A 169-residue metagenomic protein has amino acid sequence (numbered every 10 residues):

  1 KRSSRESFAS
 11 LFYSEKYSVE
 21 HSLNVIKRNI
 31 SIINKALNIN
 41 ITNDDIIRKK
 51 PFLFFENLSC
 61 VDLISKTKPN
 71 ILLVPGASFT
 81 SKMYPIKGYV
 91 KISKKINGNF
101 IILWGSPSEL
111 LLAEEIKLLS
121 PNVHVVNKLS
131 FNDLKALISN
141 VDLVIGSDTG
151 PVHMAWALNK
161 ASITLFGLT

Functional and structural regions predicted by a protein language model:
K1-T169: Catalytic machinery of carbohydrate-active enzymes, primarily nucleotide-sugar-dependent glycosyltransferases
